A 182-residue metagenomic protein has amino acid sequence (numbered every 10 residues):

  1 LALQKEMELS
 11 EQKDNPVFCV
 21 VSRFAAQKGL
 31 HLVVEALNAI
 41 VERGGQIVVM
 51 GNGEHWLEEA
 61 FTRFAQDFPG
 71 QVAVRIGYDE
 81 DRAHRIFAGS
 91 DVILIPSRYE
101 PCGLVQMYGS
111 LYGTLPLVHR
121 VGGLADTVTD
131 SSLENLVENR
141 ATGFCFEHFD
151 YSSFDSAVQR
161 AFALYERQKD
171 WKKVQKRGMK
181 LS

Functional and structural regions predicted by a protein language model:
L1-L9: A nucleotide-sugar donor-handling region in carbohydrate enzymes
S10-K28: Conserved donor-binding/catalytic core segment of Leloir-type glycosyltransferases
K13-F18, R75-D79, K173-R177: Short coil/turn segments at secondary-structure boundaries
A25-N38: A conserved mid-protein helix/loop that constitutes part of the nucleotide-sugar donor-binding site
V48-R85, C145: Nucleotide-activated donor-binding/catalytic signature segment of Leloir-type glycosyltransferases, i.e., the conserved
E80, R85-K173, K180: Catalytic binding pocket for nucleotide-activated donors in carbohydrate/polymer assembly enzymes
